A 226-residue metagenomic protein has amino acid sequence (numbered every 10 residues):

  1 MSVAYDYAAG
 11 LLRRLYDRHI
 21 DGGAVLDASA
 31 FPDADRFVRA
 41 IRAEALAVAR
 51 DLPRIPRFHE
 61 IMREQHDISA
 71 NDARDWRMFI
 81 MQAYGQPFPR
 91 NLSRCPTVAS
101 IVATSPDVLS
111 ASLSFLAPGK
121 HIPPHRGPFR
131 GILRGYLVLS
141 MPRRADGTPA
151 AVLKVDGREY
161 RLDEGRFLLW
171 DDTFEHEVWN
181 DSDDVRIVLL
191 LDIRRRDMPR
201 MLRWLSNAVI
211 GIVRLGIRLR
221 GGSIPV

Functional and structural regions predicted by a protein language model:
M1-S112, L116-P124, R200-V226: Fe(II)/2-oxoglutarate oxygenase catalytic core
L109-L113, L133-Y136, P149-V152, F167: Conserved active-site beta-strand-loop modules that form the wall/rim of enzyme catalytic pockets and either contain
F115-A117, P128-D146: Short, conserved beta-strand element in jelly-roll/cupin
I122-H125, W170, H176-S182: Short beta-strand His + acidic residue motifs that chelate non-heme Fe in jelly-roll/DSBH and cupin folds
R134-V138, L169, D184-P199: A short hydrophobic beta-strand segment most commonly corresponding to one strand of the jelly-roll/cupin
L139-E164: A short beta-strand-loop-beta hairpin characteristic of the jelly-roll/cupin
P142-R144, E177, R194-M198: Short coil/turn motifs at secondary-structure junctions
R161-E175: Conserved metal-binding segment of the jelly-roll/cupin
